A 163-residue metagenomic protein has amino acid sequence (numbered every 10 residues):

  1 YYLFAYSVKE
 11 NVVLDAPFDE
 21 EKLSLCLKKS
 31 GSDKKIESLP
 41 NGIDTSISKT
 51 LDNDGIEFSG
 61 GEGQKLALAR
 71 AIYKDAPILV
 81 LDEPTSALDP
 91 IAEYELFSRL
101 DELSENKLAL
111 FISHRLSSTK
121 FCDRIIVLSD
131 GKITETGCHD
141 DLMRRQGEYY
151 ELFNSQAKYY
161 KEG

Functional and structural regions predicted by a protein language model:
K9-N53, F97, N106: ABC ATPase nucleotide-binding domain helical subdomain, centered on the C-loop/LSGGQ "ABC signature"
D33-L66, D75, Y159-G163: ABC-fold ATPase nucleotide-binding domain signature/coupling loops
G42, S98, R115, K120-G163: C-terminal portion of ABC ATPase nucleotide-binding domains
L68, L96, I112: Hydrophobic anchor residue at the start of the ABC signature
L79-E83: Catalytic Walker B motif of ABC-type/P-loop ATPase nucleotide-binding domains
P90-A92: Helix N-cap at the start of a conserved alpha-helix in ABC-type nucleotide-binding domains
E102-F111, T119: Conserved catalytic loops of ABC-family nucleotide-binding domains
